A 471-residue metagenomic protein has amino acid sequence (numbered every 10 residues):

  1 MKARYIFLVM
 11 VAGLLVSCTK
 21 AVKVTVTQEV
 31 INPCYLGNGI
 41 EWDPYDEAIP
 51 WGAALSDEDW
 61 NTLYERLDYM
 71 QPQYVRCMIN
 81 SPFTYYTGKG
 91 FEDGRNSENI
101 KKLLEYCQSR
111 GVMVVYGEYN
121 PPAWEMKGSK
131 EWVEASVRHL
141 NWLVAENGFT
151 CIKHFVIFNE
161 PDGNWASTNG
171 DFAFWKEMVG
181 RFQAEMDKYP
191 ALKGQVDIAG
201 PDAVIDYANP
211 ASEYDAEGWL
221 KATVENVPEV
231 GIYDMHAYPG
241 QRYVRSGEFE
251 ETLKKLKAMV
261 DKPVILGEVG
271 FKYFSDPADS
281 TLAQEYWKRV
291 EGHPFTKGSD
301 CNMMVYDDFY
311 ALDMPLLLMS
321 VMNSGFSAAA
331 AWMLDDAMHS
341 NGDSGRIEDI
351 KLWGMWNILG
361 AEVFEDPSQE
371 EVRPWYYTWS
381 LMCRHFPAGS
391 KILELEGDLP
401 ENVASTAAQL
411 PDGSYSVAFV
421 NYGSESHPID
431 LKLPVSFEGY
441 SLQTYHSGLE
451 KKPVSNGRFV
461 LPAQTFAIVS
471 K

Functional and structural regions predicted by a protein language model:
V16-S17: C-terminal motif of bacterial Sec signal peptides marking the signal peptidase cleavage site
A21-L63, Q71, M78: Boundary/entry segment of secreted carbohydrate-active catalytic domains
L67-R242: Substrate-binding cleft and catalytic face of glycoside hydrolase catalytic domains, especially the flexible beta-alpha
F172-L317, S324: Noncatalytic carbohydrate-binding groove/subsite architecture in carbohydrate-active enzymes
F271-S380, L393-E401: Aromatic/acidic polysaccharide-binding cleft in carbohydrate-active enzymes
D398-S436, Q464: Carbohydrate-binding surface patches
P434-L449: Solvent-exposed beta-hairpin/edge-strand motifs
S455-K471: C-terminal beta-strand-rich structural cap/linker in extracellular carbohydrate-active enzymes
